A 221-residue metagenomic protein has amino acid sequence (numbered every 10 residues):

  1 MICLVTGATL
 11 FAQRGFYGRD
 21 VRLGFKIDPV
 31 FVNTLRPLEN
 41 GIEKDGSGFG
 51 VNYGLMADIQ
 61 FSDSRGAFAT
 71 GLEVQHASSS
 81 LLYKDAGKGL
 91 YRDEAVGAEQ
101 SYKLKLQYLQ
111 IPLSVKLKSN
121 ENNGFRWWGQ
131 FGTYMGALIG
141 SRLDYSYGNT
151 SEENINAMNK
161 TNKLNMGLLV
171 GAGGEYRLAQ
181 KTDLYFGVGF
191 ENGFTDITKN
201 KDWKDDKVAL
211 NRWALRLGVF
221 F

Functional and structural regions predicted by a protein language model:
M1-R19: Cleavable N-terminal export/targeting peptides
Q13-Q60, F220: Short glycine/proline- and aromatic-enriched beta-strand/turn motifs that initiate or cap beta-hairpins
R14, A77, N165-V170, E175-F221: Predominantly the C-terminal beta-signal and adjacent terminal strand-loop region of outer-membrane beta-barrel
Y17-L23, S64-F68, L109, N123-G129 (+3 more regions): Outer-envelope beta-barrel architecture signal
F25-P29, V51-I59, L72-V74, I111-L117 (+4 more regions): Residues on the lipid-exposed face of transmembrane beta-strands in outer-membrane beta-barrel proteins
N33-G48, A77-Q107, A137-N165, D196-R212: Extracellular/periplasm-exposed beta-strand and loop segments of Gram-negative cell-envelope proteins, dominated by
R65, T70-S80: Early exported N-terminus immediately downstream of N-terminal targeting peptides
L104-I111, L117-N120, R126: Outer-membrane beta-barrel transmembrane strands
